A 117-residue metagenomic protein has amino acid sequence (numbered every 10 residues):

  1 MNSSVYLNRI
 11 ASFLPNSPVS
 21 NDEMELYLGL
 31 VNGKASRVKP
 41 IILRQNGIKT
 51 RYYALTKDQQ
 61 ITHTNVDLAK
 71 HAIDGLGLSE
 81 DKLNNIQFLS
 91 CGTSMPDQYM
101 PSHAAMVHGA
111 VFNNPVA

Functional and structural regions predicted by a protein language model:
M1-Q87: Conserved active-site "lid/cap" helical segment
Q45-Y53, I61-H63, S94-A117: Conserved catalytic cysteine-centered active-site region of acyl-thioester-dependent Claisen-condensing enzymes
Q87-S94: Short glycine-rich or small-residue beta-strand-to-loop segments that form or flank ligand, phosphate, metal/Fe-S
